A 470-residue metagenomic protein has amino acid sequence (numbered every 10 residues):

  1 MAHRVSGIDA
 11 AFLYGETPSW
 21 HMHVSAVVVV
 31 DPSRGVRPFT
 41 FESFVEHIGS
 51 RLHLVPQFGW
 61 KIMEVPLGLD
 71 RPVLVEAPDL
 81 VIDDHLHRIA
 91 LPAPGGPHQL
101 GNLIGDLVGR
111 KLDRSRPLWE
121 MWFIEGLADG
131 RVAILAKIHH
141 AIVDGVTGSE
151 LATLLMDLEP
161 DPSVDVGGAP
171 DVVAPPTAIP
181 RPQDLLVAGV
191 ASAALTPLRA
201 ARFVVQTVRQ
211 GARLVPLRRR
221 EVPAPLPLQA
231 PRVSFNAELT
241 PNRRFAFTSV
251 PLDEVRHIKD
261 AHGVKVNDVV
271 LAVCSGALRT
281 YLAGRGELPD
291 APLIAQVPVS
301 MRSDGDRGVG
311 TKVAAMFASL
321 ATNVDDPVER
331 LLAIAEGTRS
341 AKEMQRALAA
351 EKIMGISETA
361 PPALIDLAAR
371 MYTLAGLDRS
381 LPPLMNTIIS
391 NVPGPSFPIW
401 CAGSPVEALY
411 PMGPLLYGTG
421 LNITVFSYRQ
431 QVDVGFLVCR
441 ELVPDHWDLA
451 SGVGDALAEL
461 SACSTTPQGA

Functional and structural regions predicted by a protein language model:
M1-D9, S25-T40, V45-T419, I423-A470: Soluble acyl-CoA-dependent acyltransferase catalytic core bearing the H(X)4D motif
F12-L13: Basic/hydrophobic alpha-helical interface regions
W20-V24: TRNA-binding/sensing appendages of the translation machinery
